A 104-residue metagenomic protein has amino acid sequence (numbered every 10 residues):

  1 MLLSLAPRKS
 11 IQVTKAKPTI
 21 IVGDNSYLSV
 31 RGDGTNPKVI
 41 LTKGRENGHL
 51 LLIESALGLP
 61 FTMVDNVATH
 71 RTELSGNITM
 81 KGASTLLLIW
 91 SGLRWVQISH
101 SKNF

Functional and structural regions predicted by a protein language model:
M1-V67, W90-F104: Exposed extracellular interaction/assembly regions and N-terminal maturation sites
A16, L74, S84-L86: Residue-level marker for the onset of beta-strands and adjacent loop->beta junctions in well-ordered domains
A68-L74: Short beta-strand and strand-turn-strand segments in soluble, beta-rich domains
S75-T79: Beta-strand-rich interaction surfaces with strong enrichment in secreted/lumenal proteins
K81-G92: Extracellular disulfide-bonded cysteine-rich modules/repeats
